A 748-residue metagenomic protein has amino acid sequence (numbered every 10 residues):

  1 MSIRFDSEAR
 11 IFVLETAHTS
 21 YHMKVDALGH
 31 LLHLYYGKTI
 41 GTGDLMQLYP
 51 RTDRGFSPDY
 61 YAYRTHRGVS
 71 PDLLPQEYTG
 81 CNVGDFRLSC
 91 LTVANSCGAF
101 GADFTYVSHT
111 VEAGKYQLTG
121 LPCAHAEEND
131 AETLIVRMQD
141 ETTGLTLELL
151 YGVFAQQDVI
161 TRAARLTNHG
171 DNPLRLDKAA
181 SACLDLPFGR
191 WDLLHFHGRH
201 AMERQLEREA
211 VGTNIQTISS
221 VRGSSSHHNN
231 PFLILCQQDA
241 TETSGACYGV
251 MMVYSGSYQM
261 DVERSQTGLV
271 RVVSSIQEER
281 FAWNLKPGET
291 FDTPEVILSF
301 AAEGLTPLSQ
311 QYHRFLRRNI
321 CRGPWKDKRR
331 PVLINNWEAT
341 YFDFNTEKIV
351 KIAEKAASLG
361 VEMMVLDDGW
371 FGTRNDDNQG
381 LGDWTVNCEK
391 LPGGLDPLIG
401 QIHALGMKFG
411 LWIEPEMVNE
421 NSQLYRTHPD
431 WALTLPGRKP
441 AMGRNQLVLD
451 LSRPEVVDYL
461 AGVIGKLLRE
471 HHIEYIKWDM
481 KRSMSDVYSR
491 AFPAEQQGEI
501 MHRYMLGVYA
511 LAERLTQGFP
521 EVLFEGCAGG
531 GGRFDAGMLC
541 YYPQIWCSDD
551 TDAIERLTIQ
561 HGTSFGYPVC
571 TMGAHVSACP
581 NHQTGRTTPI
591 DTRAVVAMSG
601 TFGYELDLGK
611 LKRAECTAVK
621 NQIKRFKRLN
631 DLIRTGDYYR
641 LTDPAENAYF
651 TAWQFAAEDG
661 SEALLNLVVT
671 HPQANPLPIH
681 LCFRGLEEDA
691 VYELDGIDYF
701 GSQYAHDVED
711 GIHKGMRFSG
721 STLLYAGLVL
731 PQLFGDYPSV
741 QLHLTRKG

Functional and structural regions predicted by a protein language model:
F5, R10-V13, A17, Y21 (+3 more regions): Polysaccharide-binding surfaces and accessory modules of carbohydrate-active proteins
H18, A164, G288, I334 (+7 more regions): Conserved, mostly hydrophobic/aromatic
D72-L73, E77-K115, E242-S257, F300-P324 (+4 more regions): Glycine-rich, aromatic-flanked loop segments that form ligand/cofactor-binding clefts across common enzyme folds
G101-Y106, W283-A302, Y737-T745: Short Pro-Gly-centered flexible turn/kink motifs
E242, P644-E687: Carbohydrate-binding surface patches
W325-G462, Y475: Aromatic-lined carbohydrate-binding/catalytic grooves of carbohydrate-active enzymes
N419, L424-D458, H502-G609: Glycan-recognition surfaces
H671-G748: C-terminal beta-sandwich/jelly-roll accessory domains of carbohydrate-active enzymes
